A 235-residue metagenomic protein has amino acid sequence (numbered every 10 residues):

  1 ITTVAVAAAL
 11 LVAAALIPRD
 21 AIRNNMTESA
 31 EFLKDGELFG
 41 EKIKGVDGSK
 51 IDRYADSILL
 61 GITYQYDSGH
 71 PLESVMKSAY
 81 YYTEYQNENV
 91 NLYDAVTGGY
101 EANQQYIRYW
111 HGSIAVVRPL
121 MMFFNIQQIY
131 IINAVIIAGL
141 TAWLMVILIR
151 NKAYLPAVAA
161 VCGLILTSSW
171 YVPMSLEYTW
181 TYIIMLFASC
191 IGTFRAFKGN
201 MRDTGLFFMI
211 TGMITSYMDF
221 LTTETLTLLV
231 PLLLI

Functional and structural regions predicted by a protein language model:
I1-R23: Hydrophobic secretory-pathway targeting helix
E37-Y106: Interfacial juxtamembrane loops and adjacent helix segments that form the catalytic/substrate-binding surfaces
W110, G163-M201, Y217-T223: Membrane-interface micro-motifs in multi-pass membrane enzymes
A115-N133: Juxtamembrane segments of multi-pass membrane glycosylation machinery that transfer sugars from lipid-linked donors
A134-P156: Transmembrane-helix motifs of polytopic, lipid-linked glycan transferases
A142-I149, A188-A196, T211, V230-I235: Hydrophobic transmembrane alpha-helices
I149-L164, K198-R202: Transmembrane-helix signature of polytopic, membrane-embedded enzymes that assemble or transfer cell-envelope glycans
T204-P231, I235: Membrane-interface alpha helices of multi-pass inner-membrane proteins
